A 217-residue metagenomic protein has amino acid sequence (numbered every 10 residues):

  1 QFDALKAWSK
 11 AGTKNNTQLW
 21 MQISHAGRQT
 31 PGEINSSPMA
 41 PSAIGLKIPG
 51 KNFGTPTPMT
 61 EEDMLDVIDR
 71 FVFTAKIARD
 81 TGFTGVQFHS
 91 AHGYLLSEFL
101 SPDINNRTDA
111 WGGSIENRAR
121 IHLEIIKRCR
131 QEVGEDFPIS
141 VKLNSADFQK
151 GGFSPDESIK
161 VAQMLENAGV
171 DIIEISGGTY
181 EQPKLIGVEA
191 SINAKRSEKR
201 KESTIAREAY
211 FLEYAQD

Functional and structural regions predicted by a protein language model:
Q1-D217: Flavin-dependent oxidoreductase catalytic cores
